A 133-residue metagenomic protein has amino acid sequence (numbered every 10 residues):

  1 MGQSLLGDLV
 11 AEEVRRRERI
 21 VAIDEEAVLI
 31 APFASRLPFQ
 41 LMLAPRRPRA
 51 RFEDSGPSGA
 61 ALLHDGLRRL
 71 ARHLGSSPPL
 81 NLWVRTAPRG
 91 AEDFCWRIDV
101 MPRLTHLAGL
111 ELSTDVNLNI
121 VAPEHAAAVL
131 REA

Functional and structural regions predicted by a protein language model:
M1-A133: HIT superfamily nucleotide-processing domains
